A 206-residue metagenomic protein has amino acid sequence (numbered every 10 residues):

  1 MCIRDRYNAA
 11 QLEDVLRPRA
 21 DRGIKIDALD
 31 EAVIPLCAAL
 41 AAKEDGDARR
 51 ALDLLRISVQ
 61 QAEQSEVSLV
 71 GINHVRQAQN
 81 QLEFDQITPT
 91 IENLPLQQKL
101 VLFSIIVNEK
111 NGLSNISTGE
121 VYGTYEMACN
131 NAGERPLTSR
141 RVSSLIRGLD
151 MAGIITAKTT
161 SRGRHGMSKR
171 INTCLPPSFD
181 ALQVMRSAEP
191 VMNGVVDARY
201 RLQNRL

Functional and structural regions predicted by a protein language model:
M1-I3: Short, small-residue-biased leader/transition segments that mark boundaries at the very start of proteins
A9, E13-R17, I34, A38 (+1 more regions): An amphipathic alpha-helix signature
D14-I26, I57-Q60: Conserved AAA+ ATPase "sensor/coupling" helix adjacent to the nucleotide-binding pocket
D27-K43: Short conserved motifs of the RecA-like P-loop NTPase core
E44-V59, L69: The conserved phosphate-sensing helix
Q61-E83: Conserved C-terminal helix/linker of AAA+ ATPases
F84-N115: Short alpha-helical segments that sit at the start of domains
G112-L206: Terminal-proximal interaction/regulatory segments of ATP-powered molecular machines
